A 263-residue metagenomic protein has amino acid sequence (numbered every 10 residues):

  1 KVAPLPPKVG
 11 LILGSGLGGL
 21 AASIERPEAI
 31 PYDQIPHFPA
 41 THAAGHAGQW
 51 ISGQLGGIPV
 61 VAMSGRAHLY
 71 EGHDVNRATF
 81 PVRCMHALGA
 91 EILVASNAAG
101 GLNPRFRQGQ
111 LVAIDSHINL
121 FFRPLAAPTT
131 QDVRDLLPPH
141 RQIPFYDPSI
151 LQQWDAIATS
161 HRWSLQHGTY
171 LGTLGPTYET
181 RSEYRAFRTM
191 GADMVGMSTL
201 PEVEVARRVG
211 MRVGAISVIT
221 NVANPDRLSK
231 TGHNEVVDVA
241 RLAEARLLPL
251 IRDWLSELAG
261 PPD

Functional and structural regions predicted by a protein language model:
K1-P4, S149, Q153-W163, R246-E257: Generic non-transmembrane alpha-helical segments
K1-Q142: Metabolite-binding pocket within alpha/beta catalytic cores that recognizes anionic/polar moieties
C84, A186, V203-V205: Hydrophobic/aromatic ligand-binding patch that stacks against planar heteroaromatic rings of cofactors or nucleotides
E91-I92, D193, R212: Short acidic/polar active-site loop segments enriched in Thr and Asp
I143-R188: Active-site rim beta-loop-alpha module in soluble metabolic enzymes
M197-E235: Zn-dependent metallopeptidase/amidohydrolase metal-coordination segment
A223-D263: His/Asp/Glu-rich mid-to-C-terminal helical/loop segments that flank catalytic regions of hydrolases
